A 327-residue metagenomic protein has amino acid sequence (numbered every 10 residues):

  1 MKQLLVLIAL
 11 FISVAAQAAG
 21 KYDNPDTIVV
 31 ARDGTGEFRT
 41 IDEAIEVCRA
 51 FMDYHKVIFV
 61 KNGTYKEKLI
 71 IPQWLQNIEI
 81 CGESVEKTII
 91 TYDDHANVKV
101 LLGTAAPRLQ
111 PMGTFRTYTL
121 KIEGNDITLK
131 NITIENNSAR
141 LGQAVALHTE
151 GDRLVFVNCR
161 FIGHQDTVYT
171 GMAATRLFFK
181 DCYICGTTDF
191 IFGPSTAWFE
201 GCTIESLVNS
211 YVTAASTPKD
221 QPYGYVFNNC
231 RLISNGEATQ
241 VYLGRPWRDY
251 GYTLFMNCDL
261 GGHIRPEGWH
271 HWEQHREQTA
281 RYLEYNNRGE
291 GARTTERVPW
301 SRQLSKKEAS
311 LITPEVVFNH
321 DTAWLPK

Functional and structural regions predicted by a protein language model:
L4-I12: Sec-dependent N-terminal signal peptides
V14-A18: Sec/Tat signal peptide C-region and signal peptidase I cleavage site
G20-K327: Sequence-level preference for short, compositionally simple segments enriched in small aliphatic or small polar residues
